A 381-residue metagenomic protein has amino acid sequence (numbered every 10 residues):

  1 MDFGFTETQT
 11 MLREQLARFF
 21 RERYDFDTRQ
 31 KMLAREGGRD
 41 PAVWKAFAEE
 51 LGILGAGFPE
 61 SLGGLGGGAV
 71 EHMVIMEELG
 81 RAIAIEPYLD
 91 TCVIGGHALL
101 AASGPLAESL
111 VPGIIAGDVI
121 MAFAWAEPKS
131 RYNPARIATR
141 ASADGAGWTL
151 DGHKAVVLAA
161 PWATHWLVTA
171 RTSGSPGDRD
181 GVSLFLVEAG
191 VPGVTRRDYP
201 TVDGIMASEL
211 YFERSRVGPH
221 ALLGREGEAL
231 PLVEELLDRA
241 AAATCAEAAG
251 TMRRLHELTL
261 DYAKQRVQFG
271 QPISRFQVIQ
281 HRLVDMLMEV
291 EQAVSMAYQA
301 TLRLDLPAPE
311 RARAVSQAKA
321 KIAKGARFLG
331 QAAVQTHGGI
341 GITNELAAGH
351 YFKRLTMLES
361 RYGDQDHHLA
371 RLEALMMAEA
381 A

Functional and structural regions predicted by a protein language model:
M1-I83, P105-L106, G113, G117 (+3 more regions): Alpha-helical interface subdomain recognition
A84-P105: N-terminal glycine-rich flavin-associated loop
L100-S103, S142, V168-R171, L186-E188 (+2 more regions): Short beta-strand-to-turn element immediately C-terminal to the catalytic PLP-Schiff-base lysine in fold type I
L110-P112, K129, A138-R140, K154-L158 (+2 more regions): A generic local secondary-structure boundary/capping motif
G117-A126: A short, Trp-centered hydrophobic/proline-enriched beta-strand micro-motif
Y132, R136-T139, V187-P219: Flexible, small-/acidic-enriched active-site or ligand-binding loops
D151-T195: A short core secondary-structure module
E213-P231: Long, acidic (Asp/Glu-rich), low-complexity accessory segments flanking structured domains
